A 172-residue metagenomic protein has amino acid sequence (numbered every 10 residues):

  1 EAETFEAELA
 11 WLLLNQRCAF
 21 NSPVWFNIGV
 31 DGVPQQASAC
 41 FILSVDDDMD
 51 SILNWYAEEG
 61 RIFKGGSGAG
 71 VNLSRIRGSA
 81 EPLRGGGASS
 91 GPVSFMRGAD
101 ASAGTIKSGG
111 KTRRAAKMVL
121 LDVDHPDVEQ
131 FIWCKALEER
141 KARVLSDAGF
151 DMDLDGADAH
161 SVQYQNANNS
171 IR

Functional and structural regions predicted by a protein language model:
E1-R172: Extended catalytic cores of very large enzyme megasubunits
